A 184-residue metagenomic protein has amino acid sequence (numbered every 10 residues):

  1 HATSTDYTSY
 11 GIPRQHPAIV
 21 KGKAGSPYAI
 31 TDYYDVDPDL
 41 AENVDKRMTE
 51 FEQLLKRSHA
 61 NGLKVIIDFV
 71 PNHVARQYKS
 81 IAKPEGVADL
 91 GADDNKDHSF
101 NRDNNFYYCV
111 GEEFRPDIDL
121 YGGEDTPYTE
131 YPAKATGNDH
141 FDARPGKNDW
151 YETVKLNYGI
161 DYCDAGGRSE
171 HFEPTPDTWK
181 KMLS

Functional and structural regions predicted by a protein language model:
H1-S4, F69-Y78: Short, solvent-exposed turn/loop segments enriched in Gly/Ser/Thr/Pro and often Arg
H1-V20: Short, solvent-exposed beta-strand-terminating loops
K21-D35, D39-R47, E52-L55, S80-S184: Alpha-amylase-like alpha-glycosidases and glucanotransferases acting on alpha-linked glucans and related
H59-L63: Short, well-ordered coil/turn segments that N-cap beta-strands
V65-I67: Hydrophobic faces of well-ordered beta-strands that scaffold small-molecule active sites in alpha/beta enzyme cores
